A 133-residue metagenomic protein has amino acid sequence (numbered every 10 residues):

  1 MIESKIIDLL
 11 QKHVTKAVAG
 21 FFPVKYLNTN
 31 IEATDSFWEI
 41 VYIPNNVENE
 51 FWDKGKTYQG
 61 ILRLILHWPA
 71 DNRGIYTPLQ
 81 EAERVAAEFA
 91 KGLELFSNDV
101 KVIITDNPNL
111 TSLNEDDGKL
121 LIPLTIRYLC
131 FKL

Functional and structural regions predicted by a protein language model:
M1-P23, N30, P44-L133: Charged, amphipathic alpha-helical segments and their flanking helix caps
T34-N45: A short, hydrophobic beta-strand-centered structural micro-motif
